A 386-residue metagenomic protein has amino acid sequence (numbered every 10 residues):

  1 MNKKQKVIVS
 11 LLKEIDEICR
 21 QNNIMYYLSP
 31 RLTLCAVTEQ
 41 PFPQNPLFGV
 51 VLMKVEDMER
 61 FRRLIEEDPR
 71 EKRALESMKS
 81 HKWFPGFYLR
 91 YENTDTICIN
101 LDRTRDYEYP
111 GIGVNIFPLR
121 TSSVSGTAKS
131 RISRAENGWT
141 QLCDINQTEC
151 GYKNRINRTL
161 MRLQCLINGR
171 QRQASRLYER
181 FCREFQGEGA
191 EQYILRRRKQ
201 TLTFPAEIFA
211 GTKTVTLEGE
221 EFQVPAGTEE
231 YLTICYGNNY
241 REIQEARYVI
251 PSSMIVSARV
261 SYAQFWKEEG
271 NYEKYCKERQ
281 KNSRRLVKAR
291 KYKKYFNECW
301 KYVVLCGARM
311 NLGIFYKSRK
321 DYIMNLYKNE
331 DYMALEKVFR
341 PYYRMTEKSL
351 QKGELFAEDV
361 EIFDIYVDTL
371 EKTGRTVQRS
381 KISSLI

Functional and structural regions predicted by a protein language model:
M1-R20, R62-R134, G138-C235, E242-K281 (+1 more regions): Conserved catalytic core of two-metal-ion nucleotidyltransferases
D16-G49, M53-E59, E207: Active-site nucleotide-donor binding segment shared across nucleotidyl transfer reactions
C299-V303, M333-M345, R375-I386: Alpha-helical repeat scaffolds
M310, M345-F356, I386: Boundary/linker segments of alpha-helical solenoid repeat arrays
